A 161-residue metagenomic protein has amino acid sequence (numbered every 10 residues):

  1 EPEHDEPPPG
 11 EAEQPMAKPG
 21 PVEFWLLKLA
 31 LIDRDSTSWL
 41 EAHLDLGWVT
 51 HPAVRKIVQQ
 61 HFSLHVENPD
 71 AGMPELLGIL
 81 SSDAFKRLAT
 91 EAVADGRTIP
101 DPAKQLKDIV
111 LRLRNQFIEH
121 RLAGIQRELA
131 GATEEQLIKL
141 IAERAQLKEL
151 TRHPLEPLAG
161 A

Functional and structural regions predicted by a protein language model:
E1-P69, A89-D95, E119-L122, H153-L158: Non-catalytic protein-protein interaction segments used by genome-maintenance enzymes to assemble and couple activities
F62-A161: Bacterial replisome coupling helices
